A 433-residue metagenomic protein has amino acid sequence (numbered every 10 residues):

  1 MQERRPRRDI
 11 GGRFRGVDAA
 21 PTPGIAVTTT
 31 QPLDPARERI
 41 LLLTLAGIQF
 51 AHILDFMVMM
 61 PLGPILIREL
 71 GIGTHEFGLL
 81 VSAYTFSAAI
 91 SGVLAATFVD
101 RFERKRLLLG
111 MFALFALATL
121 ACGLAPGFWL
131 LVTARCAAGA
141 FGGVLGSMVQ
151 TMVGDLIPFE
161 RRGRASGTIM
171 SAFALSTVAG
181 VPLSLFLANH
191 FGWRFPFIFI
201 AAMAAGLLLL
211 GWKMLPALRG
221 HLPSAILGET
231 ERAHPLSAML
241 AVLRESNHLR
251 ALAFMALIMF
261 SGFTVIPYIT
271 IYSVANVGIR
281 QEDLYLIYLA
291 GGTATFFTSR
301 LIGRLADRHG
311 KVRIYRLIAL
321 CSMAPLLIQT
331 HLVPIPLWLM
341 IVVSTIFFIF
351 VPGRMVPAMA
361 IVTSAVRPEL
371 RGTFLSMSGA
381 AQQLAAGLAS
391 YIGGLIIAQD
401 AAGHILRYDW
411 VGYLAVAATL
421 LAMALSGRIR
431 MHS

Functional and structural regions predicted by a protein language model:
T28-P35, L218-L252: Juxtamembrane intracellular "pre-TM" segments in multi-pass secondary transporters
M59-M60, H248-L289: Extracytoplasmic gate region of multi-pass secondary transporters
I90-W129: Conserved MFS/SLC helix-loop-helix module at the cytosolic interface between two early adjacent transmembrane helices
G92-E103, S299-G310, I397: Helix-to-loop junctions at the C-terminal end of transmembrane segments in multipass secondary transporters
A134-A174: Cytoplasmic helix-loop-helix junction between adjacent transmembrane helices in 12-TM secondary transporters
T168-L215: Helix-loop-helix hairpin linking two adjacent transmembrane segments in secondary transporters
N189-A201, L395-A417: A membrane-interface helix-boundary motif in multi-pass transporters
V312-P357: C-terminal transmembrane helical hairpin of 12-TM major facilitator-type secondary transporters
